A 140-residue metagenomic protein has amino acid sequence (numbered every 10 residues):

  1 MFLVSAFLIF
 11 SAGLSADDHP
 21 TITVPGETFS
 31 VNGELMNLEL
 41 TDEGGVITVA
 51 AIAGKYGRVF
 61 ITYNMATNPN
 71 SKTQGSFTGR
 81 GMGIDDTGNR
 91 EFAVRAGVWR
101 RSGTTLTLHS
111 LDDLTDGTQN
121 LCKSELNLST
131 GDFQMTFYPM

Functional and structural regions predicted by a protein language model:
M1-S11: Bacterial N-terminal signal peptides
S15-M140: Beta-strand-enriched cores of mature, soluble protein domains
